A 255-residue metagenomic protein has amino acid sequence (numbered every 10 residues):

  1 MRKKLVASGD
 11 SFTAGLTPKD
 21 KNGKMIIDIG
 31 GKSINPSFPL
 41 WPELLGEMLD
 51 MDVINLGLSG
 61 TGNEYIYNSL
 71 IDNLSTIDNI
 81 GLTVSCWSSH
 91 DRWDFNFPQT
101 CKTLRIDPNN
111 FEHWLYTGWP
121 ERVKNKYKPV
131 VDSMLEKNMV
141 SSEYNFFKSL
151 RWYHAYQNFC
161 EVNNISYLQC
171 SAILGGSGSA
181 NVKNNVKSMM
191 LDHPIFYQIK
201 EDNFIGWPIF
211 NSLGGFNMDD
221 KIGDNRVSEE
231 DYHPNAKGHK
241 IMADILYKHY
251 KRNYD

Functional and structural regions predicted by a protein language model:
M1-Y65, S69-I71, S75-T76, I241: Serine-esterase "nucleophile elbow" of acetyl-processing enzymes
I71-A236, K240-D255: Alpha-helical cap/lid subdomain in secreted, periplasmic, or secretory-pathway luminal O-acyl-processing enzymes
